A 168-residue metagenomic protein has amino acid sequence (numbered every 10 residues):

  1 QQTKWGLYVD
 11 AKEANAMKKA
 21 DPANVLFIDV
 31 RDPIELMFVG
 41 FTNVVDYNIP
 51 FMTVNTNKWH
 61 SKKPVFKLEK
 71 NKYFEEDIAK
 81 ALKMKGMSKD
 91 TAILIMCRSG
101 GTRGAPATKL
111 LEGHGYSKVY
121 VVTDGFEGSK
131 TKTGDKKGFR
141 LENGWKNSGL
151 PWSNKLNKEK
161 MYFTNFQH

Functional and structural regions predicted by a protein language model:
Q1-A23, M37-A92, T102-H168: Rhodanese-like catalytic fold shared by cysteine-dependent sulfurtransferases and DSP/PTP-type phosphatases
L26-R31, I49: Short hydrophobic beta-strand that contains or immediately precedes a catalytic carboxylate
I34: Glycine-rich nucleotide phosphate-binding loop and flanking beta-alpha elements of Rossmann-like dinucleotide-binding
M96-C97: Short, surface-exposed ligand- or partner-binding patches at beta-edge/loop junctions that are enriched in aromatics
